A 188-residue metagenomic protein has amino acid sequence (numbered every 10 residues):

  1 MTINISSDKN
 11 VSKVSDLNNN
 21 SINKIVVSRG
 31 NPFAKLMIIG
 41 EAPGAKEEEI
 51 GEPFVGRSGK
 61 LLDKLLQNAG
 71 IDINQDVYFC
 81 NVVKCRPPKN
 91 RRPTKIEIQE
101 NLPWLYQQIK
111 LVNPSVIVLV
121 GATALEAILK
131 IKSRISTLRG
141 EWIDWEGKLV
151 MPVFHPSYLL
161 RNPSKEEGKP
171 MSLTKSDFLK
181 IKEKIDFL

Functional and structural regions predicted by a protein language model:
M1-R57, N68, E146, F187: Active-site and ligand/interface coordination hotspots across diverse enzymes and nucleic-acid-associated assemblies
T2-I5, N74-Q75, V82-L188: Glycine/proline-rich loop-helix segments at beta-alpha junctions forming the active-site rim of enzyme cores
N10-S12, K64, L119, E183: Generic detector of well-ordered secondary structure
S21-V27, L61-L62, E97-E100: Short N-terminal helix-initiation segments at or just after the protein's N-terminus
I25-R29, Q67-G70, Q107-Q108, G140-E141: Short, flexible, glycine/charge-rich loop motifs used to bind or transfer phosphoryl groups or to couple energy/partner
E41, N81-V82: Short, conserved active-site loops that position catalytic residues or coordinate cofactors/metal ions across diverse
R57-D76, L149-V150: The first long alpha-helix at the start of the GST-like C-terminal all-alpha domain
